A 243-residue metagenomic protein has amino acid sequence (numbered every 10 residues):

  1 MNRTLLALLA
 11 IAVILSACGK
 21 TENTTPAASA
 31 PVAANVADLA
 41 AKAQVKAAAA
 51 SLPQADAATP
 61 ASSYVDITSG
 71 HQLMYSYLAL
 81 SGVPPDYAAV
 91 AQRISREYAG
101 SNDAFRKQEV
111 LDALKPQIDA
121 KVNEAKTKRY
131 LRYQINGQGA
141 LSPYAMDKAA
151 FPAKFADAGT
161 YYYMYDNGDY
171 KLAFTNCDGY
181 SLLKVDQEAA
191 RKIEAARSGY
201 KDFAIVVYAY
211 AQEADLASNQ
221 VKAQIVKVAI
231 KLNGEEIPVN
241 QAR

Functional and structural regions predicted by a protein language model:
M1, A27-A28, M74, M146 (+1 more regions): Detector for methionine-enriched segments
M1-S16: Sec-dependent bacterial lipoprotein signal peptides
L8, N23, D112: Residue-level marker of positions within ordered structural domains that often coincide with functionally constrained
S16, P26-A27: Long, low-complexity intrinsically disordered regulatory regions in eukaryotic signaling/cytoskeletal proteins
C18-E22: Bacterial signal peptide processing site
T25-P26, V185: Extracellular/mature segments of secreted proteins
A28-T127: N-terminal Sec/ER secretory leader and immediately downstream segment of secreted/extracellular precursors
E124-R243: Mature extracytoplasmic/lumenal regions of exported proteins
